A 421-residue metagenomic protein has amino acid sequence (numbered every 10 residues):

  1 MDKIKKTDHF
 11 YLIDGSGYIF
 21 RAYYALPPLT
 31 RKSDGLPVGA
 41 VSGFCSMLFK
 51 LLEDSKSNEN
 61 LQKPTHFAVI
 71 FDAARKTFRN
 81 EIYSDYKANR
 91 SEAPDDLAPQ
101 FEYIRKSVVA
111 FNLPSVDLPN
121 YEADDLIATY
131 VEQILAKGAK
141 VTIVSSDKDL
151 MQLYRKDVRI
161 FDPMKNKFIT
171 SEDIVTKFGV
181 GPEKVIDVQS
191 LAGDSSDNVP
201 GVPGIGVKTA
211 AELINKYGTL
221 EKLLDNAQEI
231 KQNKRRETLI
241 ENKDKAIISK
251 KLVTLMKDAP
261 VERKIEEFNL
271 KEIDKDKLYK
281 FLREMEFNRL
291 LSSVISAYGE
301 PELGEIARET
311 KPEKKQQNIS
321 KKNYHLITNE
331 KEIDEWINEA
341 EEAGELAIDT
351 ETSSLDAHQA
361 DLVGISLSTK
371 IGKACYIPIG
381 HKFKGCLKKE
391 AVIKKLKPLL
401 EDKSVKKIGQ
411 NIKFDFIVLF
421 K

Functional and structural regions predicted by a protein language model:
D2-V144, K148-F168, K245-I248, T254-E262 (+2 more regions): Noncatalytic, basic helical substrate-engagement surface that gates or grips nucleic-acid strands
K3-T7, D54-A68, F111-P114, A136 (+2 more regions): Non-catalytic nucleic-acid-binding/docking modules located in mid-to-C-terminal regions of nucleic-acid enzymes
D14, V69, I127, D147 (+7 more regions): A residue-level signal for conserved active-site and pocket-lining positions in enzyme catalytic cores
I19-A25, M151-K156, L355-D356, I365 (+1 more regions): Short active-site loop/helix that positions an aromatic residue
D34-A40, T369-G409: Nucleic-acid-processing active sites and adjacent nucleic-acid-binding tracks, predominantly divalent metal-dependent
D85-P99, L153-V180, R236-T238, Y376-V392 (+1 more regions): Short alpha-helix plus adjacent loop in nuclease-associated cores
A139-V141, K322, D402-K407: Short active-site oxyanion
E267-I365, I379-F383, K388-L399: Long, highly charged low-complexity segments
